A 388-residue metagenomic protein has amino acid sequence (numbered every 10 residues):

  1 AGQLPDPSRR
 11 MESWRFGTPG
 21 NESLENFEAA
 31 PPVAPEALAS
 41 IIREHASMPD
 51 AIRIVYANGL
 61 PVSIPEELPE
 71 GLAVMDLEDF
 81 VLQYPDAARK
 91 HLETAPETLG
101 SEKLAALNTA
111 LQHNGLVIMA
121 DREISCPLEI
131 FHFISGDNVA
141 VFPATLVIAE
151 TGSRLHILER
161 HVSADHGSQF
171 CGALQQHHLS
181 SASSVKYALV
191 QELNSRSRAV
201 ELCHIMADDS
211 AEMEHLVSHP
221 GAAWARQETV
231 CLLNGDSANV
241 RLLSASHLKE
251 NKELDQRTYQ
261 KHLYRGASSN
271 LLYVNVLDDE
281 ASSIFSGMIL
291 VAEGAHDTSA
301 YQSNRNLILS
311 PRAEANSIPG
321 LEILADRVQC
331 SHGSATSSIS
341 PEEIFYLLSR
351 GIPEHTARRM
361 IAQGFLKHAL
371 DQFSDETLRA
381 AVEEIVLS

Functional and structural regions predicted by a protein language model:
G2-A106, L272: N-terminal amphipathic, basic helical "cap/leader" segment at the start of enzyme domains
I64, L82-I352, L366, L370-S388: Conserved beta-strand/loop scaffold segments within soluble protein domains that form the structured core and edges
